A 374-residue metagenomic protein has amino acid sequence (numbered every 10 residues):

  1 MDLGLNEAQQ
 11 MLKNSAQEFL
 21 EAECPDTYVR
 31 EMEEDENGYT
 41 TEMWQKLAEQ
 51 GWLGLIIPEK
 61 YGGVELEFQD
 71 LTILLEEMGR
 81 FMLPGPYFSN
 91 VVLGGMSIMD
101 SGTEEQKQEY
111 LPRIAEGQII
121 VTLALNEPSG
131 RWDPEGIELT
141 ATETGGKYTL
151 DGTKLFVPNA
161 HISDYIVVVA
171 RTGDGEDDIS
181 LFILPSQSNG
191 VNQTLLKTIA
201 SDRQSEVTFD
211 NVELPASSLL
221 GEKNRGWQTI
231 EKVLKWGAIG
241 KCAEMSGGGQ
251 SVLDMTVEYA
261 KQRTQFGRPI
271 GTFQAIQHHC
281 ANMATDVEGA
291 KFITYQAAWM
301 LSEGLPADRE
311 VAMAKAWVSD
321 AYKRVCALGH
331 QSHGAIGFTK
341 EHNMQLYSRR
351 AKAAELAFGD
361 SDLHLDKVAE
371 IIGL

Functional and structural regions predicted by a protein language model:
M1-P86, S101-Q106, R113-Q118, E143-Y148 (+1 more regions): Alpha-helical interface subdomain recognition
E65-L74, D133-I137, L184, T208 (+2 more regions): Structural signature of FAD isoalloxazine-binding scaffolds in flavoprotein oxidoreductases
L93-S101: Helix-loop "lid/cap" segments that line or gate small-molecule binding pockets
Y110-P112, S129, E138-T140, K154-P158 (+2 more regions): A generic local secondary-structure boundary/capping motif
G117-N126: A short, Trp-centered hydrophobic/proline-enriched beta-strand micro-motif
I119, D133-I137, T144, H161-D164 (+5 more regions): A generic structural signal for well-ordered coil/turn residues at beta-strand boundaries that shape enzyme active-site
G136-E138, F156-V157, P185-P215, E222: Flexible, small-/acidic-enriched active-site or ligand-binding loops
D151-N192: A short core secondary-structure module
